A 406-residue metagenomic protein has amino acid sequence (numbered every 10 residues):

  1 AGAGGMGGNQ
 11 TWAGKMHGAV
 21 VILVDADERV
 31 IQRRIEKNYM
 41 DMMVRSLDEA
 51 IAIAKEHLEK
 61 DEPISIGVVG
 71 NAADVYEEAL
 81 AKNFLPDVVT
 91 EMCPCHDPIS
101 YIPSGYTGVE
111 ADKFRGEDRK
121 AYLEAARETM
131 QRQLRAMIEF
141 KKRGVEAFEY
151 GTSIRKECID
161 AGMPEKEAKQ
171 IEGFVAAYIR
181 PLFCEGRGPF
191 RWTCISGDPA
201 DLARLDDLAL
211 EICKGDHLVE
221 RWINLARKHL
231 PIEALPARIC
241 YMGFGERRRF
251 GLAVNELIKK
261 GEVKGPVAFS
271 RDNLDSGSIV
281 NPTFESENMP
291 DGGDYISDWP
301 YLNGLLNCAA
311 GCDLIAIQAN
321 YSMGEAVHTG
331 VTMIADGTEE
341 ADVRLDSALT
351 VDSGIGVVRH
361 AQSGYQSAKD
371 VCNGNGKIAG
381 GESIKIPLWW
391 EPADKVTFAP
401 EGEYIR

Functional and structural regions predicted by a protein language model:
A1, V219-E325, T332-T338, D342 (+4 more regions): Conserved mixed alpha/beta core segments that line enzyme active sites in large multi-domain catalysts
A1-G2, V69: Extended hydrophobic secondary-structure segments that form protein cores and membrane-embedded regions
A3-E59, P63, T90-R135, Q170-L182 (+5 more regions): Catalytic or ion-translocation cores adjacent to nucleophile or general acid/base/metal-coordination motifs in diverse
K15-H17, L80-L85, Y106, M163-K166 (+3 more regions): Short, solvent-exposed amphipathic alpha-helical segments in soluble enzyme and RNA/protein-processing domains
G18-A19, L85-V88, E139-E146, G261-K264 (+1 more regions): Structural alpha-beta junctions
D48-F250: Core active-site phosphate/anionic-ligand binding loop and the adjoining beta-turn-alpha structural block in enzyme
Y76-A79, C158-A161, G277-T283, E325-V327: Short, solvent-exposed polar/charged micro-motifs at secondary-structure junctions
G356-R406: Extended hydrophobic packing segments that form well-structured cores
